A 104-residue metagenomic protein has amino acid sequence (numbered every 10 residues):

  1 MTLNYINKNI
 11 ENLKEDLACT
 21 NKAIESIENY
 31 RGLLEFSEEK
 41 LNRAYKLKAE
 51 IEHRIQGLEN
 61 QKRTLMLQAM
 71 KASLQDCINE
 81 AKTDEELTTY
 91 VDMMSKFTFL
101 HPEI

Functional and structural regions predicted by a protein language model:
M1-A18: Short, charge/polar-rich alpha-helical segments
M1-Y5, I51, E59-T83: Amphipathic alpha-helical assembly segments used for oligomerization, scaffolding, or translocation
T2, N9, S26, L33-F36 (+4 more regions): Surface positions of alpha-helical coiled-coils, especially the charged/polar e/g heptad sites that form inter-helical
N9, T20, L58, V91-L100: Short, low-complexity, charged amphipathic interaction modules
D16-A23, K40-Q68, H101: Amphipathic alpha-helical coiled-coil segments
I24, E28-L41, N79-L87, F99-L100: Charged, low-complexity interaction regions
M70, L74-I104: Domain-scale macromolecular recognition modules
